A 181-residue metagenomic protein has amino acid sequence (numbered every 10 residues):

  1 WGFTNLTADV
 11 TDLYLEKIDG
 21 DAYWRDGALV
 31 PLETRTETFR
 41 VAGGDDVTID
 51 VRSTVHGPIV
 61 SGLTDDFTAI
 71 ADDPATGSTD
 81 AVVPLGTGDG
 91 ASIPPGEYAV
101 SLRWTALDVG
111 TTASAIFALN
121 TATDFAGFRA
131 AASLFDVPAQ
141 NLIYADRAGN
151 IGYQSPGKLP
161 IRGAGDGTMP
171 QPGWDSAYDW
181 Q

Functional and structural regions predicted by a protein language model:
W1-Q181: Mature extracytoplasmic enzyme cores
